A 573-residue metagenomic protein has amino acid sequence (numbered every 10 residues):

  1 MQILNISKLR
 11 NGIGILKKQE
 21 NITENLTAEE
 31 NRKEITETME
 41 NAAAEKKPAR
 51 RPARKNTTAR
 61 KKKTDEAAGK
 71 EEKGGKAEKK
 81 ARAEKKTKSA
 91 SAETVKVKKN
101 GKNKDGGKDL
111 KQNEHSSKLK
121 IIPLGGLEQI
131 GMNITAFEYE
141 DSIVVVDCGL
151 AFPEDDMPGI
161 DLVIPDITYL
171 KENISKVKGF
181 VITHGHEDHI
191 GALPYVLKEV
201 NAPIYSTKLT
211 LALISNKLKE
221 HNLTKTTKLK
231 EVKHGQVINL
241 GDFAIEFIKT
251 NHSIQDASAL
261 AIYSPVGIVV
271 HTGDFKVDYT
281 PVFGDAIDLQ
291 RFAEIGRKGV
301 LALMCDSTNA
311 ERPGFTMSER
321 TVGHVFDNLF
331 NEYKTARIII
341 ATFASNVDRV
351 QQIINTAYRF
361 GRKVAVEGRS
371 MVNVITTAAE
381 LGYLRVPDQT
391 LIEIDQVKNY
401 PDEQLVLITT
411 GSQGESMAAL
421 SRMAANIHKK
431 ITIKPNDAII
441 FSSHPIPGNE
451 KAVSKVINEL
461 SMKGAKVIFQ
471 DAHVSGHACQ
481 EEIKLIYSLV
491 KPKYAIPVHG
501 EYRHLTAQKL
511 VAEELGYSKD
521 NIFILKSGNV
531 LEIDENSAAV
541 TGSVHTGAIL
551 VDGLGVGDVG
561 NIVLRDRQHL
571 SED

Functional and structural regions predicted by a protein language model:
I6-A42, R50-R54, A59-K62, G69-I174 (+1 more regions): Zn-dependent metallo-beta-lactamase
A67-G69, G191: Enrichment for repetitive, rod-forming helical segments
K99-V181, H186-N399, A418-T432, K451-S454: His/Asp/Glu-rich metal-coordinating catalytic cores of metallo-dependent phosphodiesterases/hydrolases acting on
R312-S442, I446-D573: Hard-cation-handling environments
